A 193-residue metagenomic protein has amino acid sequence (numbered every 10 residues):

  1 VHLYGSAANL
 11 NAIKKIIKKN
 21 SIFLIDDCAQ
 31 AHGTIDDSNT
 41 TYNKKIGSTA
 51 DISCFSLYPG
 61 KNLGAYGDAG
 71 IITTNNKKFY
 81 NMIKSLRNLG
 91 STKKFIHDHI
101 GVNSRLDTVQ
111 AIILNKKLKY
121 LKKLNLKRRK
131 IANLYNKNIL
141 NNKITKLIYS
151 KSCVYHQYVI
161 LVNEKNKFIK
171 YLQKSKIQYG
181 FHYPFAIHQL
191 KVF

Functional and structural regions predicted by a protein language model:
V1, I25-D26: Hydrophobic residues in beta-strands of the RecA-like P-loop NTPase core, especially within AAA+ ATPase
V1, S6-K15, K19, A31 (+3 more regions): PLP-dependent aminotransferase class I/II
N11, K44, D68: Active-site phosphate/pyrophosphate- and oxyanion-stabilizing loops and adjacent acidic/basic residues in soluble
S21-F23, I52, Q178: Proline-centered loop/turn at the N-terminus of a beta-strand
D27, S56, H182: A cross-family glycoside hydrolase active-site/sugar-binding cleft signature
Q30-H32, L63-G64: Short gly/pro/ser/thr-enriched loop/turn and capping motifs at secondary-structure boundaries
I35-I52: Radical SAM/AdoMet-radical enzyme domain recognition
S48-M82: Active-site PLP attachment segment
